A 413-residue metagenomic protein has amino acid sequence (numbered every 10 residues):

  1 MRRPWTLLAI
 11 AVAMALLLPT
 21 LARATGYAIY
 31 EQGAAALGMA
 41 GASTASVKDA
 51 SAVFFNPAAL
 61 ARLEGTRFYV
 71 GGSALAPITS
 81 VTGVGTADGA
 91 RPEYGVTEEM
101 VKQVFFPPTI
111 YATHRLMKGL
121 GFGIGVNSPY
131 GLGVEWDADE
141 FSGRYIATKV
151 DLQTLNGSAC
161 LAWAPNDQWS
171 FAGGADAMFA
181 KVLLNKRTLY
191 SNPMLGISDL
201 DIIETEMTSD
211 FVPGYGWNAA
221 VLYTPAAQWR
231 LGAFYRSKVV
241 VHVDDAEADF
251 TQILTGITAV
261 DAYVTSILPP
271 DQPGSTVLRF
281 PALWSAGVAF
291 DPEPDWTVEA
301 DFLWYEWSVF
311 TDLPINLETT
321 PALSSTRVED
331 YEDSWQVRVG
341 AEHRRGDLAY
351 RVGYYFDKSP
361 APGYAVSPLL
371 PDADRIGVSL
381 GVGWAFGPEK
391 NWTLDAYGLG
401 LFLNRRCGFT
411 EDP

Functional and structural regions predicted by a protein language model:
M1-I10: Bacterial N-terminal signal peptides that target proteins for export
A9-P19: Bacterial N-terminal signal peptides
R23-L37, T44, G65, V81-G83 (+2 more regions): Outer-membrane beta-barrel porins/channels
A42-T44, R67-P77: Short strand-turn segments of transmembrane beta-barrel domains in outer membranes, especially the first one or two
F55-N56: A beta-strand signature from Gram-negative outer-membrane beta-barrel systems, especially the internal plug domain
A61-R62: N-terminal plug
